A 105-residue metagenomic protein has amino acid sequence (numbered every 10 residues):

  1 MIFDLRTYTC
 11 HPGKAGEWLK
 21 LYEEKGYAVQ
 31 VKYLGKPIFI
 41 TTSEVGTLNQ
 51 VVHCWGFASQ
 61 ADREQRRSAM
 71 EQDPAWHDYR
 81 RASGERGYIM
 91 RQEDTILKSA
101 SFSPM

Functional and structural regions predicted by a protein language model:
M1-M105: Short S/T/G/P-rich N-terminal loop/turn motif that feeds into the first structured element of a domain
